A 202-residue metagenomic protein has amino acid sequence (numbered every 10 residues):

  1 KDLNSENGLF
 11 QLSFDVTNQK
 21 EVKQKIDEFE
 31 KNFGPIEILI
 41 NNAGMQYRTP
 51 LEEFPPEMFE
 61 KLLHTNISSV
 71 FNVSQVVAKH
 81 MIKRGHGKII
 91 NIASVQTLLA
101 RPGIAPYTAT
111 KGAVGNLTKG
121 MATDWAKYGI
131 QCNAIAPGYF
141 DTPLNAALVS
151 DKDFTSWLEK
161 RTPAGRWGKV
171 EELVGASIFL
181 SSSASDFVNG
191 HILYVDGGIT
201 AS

Functional and structural regions predicted by a protein language model:
K1-F33, Y47, E57-M58: Short-chain dehydrogenase/reductase
P50-L51, M58-L63, F154, L158: Substrate-binding pocket helix/loop in short-chain dehydrogenase/reductase
E52, L99-A105, K127-Y128, G165 (+1 more regions): Active-site loop immediately N-terminal to the catalytic Tyr-X3-Lys motif of short-chain dehydrogenase/reductase
S74, T110, T118: Active-site helix of classical SDR
H86, R166-V195, T200: C-terminal substrate-recognition "lid" of short-chain dehydrogenase/reductases
S94: Residue(s) in the substrate-gating loop at a strand-loop-helix junction that position the organic substrate next
A126, Q131, V188-G190: Short, small/polar-rich loop/turn modules that mediate ligand/substrate recognition or access, typified
